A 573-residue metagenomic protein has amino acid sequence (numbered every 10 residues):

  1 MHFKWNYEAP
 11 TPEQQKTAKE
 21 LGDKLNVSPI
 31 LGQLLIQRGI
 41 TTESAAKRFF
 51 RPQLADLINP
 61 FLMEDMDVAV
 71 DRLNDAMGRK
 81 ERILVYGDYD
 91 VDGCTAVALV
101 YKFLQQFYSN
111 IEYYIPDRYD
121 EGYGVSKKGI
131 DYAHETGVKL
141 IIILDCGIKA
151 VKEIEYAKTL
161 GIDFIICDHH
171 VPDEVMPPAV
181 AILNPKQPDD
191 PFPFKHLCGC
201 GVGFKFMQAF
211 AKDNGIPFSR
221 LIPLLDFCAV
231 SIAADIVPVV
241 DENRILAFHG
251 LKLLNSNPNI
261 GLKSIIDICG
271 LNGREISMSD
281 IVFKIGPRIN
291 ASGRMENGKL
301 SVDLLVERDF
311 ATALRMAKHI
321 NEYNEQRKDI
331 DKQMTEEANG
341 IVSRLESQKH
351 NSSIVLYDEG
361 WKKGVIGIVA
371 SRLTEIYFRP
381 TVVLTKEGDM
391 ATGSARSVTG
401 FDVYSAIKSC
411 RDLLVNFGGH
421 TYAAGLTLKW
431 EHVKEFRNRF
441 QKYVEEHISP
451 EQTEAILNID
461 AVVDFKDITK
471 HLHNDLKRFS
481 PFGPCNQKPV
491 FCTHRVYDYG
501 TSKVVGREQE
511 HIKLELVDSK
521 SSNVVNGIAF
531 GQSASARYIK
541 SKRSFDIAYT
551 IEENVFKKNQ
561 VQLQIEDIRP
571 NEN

Functional and structural regions predicted by a protein language model:
H2, P10-L140, L160-G161, A211-H432: Hydrophobic helix-and-loop "lid/oligomerization" segment in the mid-to-C-terminal part of catalytic domains
D75-E81, T312-M316, E322-L356, S409-N573: Mid-to-C-terminal polyanion-binding domains and interfaces
G93, D120-G122, C146-K149, F556: Acidic, metal-coordinating catalytic cores used for nucleic-acid/nucleotide bond scission and strand-transfer chemistry
V97-A98, S126-K127, I154, M176 (+5 more regions): Conserved strand-to-helix beginnings and helix N-cap segments that scaffold or border functional pockets
L99, V175-I216, L221-A233: Short alpha-helices
K139, V180, D546: Conserved acidic residues
L144-L197: Histidine/acidic-residue-rich, glycine-tolerant segments that coordinate divalent metal ions
